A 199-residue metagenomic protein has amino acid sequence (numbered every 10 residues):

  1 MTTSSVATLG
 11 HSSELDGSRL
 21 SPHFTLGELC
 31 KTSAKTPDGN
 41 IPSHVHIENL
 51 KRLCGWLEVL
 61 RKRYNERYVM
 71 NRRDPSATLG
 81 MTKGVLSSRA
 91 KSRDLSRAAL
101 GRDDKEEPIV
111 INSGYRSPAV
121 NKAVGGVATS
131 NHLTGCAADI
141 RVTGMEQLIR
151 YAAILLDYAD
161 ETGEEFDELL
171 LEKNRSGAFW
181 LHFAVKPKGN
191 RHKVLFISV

Functional and structural regions predicted by a protein language model:
M1-N65, H192-V199: Extracytoplasmic cell-surface/polysaccharide-interacting catalytic and binding patches
S4-S5, G10, G27, R72 (+1 more regions): Serine/threonine-rich, low-complexity intrinsically disordered segments
C54, E58-R67, E107-G125: Extended, low-complexity, intrinsically disordered C-terminal regulatory tails of eukaryotic serine/threonine kinases
R61-N65, L100, L156-D160: N-terminal cationic-hydrophobic initiation segments that often serve targeting/anchoring roles
Y64-R72, K105-I109, E164-K173: Short glycine-rich, low-complexity/disordered patches
R73, L79-G84, K91-E106: A cross-taxon signal for low-complexity, glycine/charged-rich
V124-I140: Active-site microenvironments of hydrolase-like enzyme catalytic domains
T134, V142-V199: Catalytic cores and adjacent binding grooves of peptidoglycan-active enzymes
